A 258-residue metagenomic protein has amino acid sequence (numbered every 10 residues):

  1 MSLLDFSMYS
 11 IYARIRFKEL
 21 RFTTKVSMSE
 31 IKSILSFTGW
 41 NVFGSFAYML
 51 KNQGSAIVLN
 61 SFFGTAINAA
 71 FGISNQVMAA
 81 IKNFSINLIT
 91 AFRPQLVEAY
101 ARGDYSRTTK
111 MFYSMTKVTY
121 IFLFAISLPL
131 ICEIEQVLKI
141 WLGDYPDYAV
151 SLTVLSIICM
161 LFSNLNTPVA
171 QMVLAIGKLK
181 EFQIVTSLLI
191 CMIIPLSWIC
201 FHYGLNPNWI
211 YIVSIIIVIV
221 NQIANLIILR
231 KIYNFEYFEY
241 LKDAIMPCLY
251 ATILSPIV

Functional and structural regions predicted by a protein language model:
M1-R16, F37, S187-M192, N206-I228 (+1 more regions): Hydrophobic alpha-helical transmembrane segments
L4, G39-V42, S55-I57, A69-I89 (+2 more regions): Alpha-helical transmembrane segments of polytopic membrane transporters and translocases
S7-N52, A91, Q95-K110, K231-M246: Interhelical loop/hinge segments that connect adjacent transmembrane helices in multipass membrane
S29-W40, T119, L152, S214-V258: Membrane-interface "helix-start" segments
E30-N41, V58-A79, G103, R107-M111 (+1 more regions): Interfacial/gating helices of multi-pass transporter permease domains
S74, M78-T116, A170-A175: Helix-loop junctions and terminal segments of transmembrane helices in multi-pass membrane transport/translocation
Y113, I121, I131-L161, Y233: Interfacial segments at transmembrane-helix termini and the short loops linking adjacent helices
I157-L189, K231-Y233: Membrane-interface junctions at transmembrane-helix termini in multi-pass inner-membrane proteins
